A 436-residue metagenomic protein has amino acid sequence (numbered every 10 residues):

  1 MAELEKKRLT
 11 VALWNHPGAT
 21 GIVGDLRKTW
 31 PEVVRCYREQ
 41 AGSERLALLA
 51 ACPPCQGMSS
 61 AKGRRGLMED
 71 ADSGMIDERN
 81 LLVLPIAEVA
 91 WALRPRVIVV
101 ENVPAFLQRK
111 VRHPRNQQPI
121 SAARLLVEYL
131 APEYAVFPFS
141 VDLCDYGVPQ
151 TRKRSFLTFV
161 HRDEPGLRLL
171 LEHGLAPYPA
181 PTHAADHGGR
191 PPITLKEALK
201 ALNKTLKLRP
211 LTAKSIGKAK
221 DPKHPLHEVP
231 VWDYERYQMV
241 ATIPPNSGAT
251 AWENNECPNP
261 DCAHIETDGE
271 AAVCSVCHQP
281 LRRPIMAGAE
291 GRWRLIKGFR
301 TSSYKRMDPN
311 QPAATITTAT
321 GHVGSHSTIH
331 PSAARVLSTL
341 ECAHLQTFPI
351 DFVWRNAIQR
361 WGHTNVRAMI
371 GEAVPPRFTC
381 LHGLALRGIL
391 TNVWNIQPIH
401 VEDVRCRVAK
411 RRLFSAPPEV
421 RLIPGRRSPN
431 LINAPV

Functional and structural regions predicted by a protein language model:
M1-R27: SAM cofactor-binding core of SAM-dependent methyltransferases, primarily the Rossmann-like beta-alpha-beta module
E3, A47, R96: Conserved acidic residues
K6, P54-Q56, P104-A105, C144-G147 (+3 more regions): Short, solvent-exposed loop/turn segments at secondary-structure junctions
V23-V34, L84: Canonical radical SAM enzyme core domain
G24, A50-A51, V100, T318: Redox-cofactor binding/interface segments in oxidoreductases and associated redox assembly factors
V34-G57: Conserved adenosine/adenylate-binding substructure
C36-G42, S60-S303: Class I S-adenosyl-L-methionine
A219-V436: C-terminal target-recognition/interaction regions appended to catalytic cores
